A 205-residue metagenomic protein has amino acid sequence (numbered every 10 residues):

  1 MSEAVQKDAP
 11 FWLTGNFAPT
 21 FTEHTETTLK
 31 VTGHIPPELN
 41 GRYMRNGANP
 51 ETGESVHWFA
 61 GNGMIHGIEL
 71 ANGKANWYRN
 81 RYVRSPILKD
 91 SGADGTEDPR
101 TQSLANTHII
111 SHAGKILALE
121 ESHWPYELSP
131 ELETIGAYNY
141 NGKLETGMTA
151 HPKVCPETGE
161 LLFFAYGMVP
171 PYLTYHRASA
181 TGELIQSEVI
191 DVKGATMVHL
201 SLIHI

Functional and structural regions predicted by a protein language model:
S2-M64, I68-K74, N80-R81, P86-G95: N-terminal regions that are enriched for targeting/export leaders and immediately downstream pro/stem segments
T28-T52, F163-V192: Amphipathic repeat-derived elements
S55, K115, D191: Short, charged/polar micro-motifs that form catalytic or ligand-binding hotspots
V83-Q186: Well-ordered mid-protein domain cores that form the structural environment of catalytic cofactors
N141-E145, D191-T196: Short coil/turn segments at the loop-to-beta-strand junctions that recur within blades of beta-propeller repeat folds
H199-L200: Internal, well-ordered alpha/beta segment that forms a basic, Gly-enriched binding/recognition surface
I203-I205: Conserved small/polar residues in nucleotide/adenosyl-binding loops
